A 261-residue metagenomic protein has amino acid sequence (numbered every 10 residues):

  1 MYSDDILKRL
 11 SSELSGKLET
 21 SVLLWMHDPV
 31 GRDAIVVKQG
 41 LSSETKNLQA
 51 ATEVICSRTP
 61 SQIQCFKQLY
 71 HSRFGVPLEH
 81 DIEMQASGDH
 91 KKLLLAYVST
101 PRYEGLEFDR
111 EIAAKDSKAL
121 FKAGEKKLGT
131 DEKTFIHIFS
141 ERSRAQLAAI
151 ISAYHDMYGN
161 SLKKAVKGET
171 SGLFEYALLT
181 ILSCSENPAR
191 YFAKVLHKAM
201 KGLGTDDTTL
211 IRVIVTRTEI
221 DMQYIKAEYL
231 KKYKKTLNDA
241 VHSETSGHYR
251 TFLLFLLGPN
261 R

Functional and structural regions predicted by a protein language model:
M1-R261: Structural signature for extended repeat/solenoid scaffolds and their inter-repeat hinge/linker regions, spanning
